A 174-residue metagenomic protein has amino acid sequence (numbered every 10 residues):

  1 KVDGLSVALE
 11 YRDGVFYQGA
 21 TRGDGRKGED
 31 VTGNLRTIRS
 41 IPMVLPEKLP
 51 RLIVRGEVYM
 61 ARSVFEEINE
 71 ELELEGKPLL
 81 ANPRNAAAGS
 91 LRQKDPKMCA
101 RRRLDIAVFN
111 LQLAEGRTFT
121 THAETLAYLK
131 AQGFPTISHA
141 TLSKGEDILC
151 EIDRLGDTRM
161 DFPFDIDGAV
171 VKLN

Functional and structural regions predicted by a protein language model:
K1-N174: RNA/tRNA-interacting regions in translation and RNA-turnover enzymes
